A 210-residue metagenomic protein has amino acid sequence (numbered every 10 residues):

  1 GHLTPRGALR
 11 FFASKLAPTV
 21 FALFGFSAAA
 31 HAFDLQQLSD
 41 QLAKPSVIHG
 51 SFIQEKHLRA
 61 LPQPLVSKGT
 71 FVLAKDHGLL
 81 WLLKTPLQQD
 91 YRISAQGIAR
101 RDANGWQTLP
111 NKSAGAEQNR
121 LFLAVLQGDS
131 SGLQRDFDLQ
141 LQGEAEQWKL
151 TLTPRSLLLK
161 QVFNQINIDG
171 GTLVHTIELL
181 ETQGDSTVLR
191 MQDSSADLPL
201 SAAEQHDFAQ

Functional and structural regions predicted by a protein language model:
G1, L16-A17: Short, low-complexity intrinsically disordered segments enriched in A/P/G/S/L with frequent Arg, especially at protein
P18-S27: Bacterial N-terminal signal peptides
A28-S51, H57-P62, H206-Q210: N-terminal leader/targeting segments and the immediate start of mature chains
F52, L79-L83, I98-R101, T108 (+2 more regions): Short hydrophobic/aromatic-rich beta-strand segments that constitute the beta-sheet cores of beta-sandwich/beta-barrel
R59-L65, T70-K75, L79-T85, D90-I93 (+2 more regions): Structural recognition of beta-strand segments within beta-rich domains
D102-A124: Acidic/charged, solvent-exposed loop-and-adjacent secondary-structure segments enriched in E/D, K/R, S/T, and G/P
Q134-D138, G143-Q210: Gly/Pro-enriched, hydrophobic low-complexity segments that function as extracytoplasmic propeptides/linkers
